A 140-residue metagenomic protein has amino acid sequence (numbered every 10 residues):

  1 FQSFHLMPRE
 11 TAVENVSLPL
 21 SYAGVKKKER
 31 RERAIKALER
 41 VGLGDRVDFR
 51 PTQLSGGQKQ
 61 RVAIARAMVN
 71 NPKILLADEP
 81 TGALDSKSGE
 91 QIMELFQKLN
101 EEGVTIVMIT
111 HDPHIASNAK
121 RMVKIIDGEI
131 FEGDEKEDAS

Functional and structural regions predicted by a protein language model:
F1-I126: ABC family nucleotide-binding domain
R121, E129-S140: Conserved beta-strand-loop-alpha-helix hinge in the C-terminal portion of ABC ATPase nucleotide-binding domains
